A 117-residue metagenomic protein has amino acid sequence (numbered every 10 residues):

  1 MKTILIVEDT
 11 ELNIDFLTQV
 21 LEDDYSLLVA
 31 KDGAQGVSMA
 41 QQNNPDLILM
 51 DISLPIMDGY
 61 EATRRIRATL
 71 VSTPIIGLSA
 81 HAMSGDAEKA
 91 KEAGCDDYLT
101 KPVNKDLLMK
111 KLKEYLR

Functional and structural regions predicted by a protein language model:
T10-L28: Two-component/phosphorelay signaling modules centered on CheY-like receiver
L12, V103-L112: C-terminal output helix
Y25, Q41-N43, R65-S72, A93 (+1 more regions): Conserved phosphotransfer cores of two-component systems
Y25-K31, M39, L99: Short hydrophobic/Thr-rich beta-strand motif most characteristic of the beta2 strand and flanking loop of CheY-like
N43-L49, L54: Active-site beta3 strand of CheY-like receiver
P55, M83, K101: The feature encodes the CheY-like receiver
